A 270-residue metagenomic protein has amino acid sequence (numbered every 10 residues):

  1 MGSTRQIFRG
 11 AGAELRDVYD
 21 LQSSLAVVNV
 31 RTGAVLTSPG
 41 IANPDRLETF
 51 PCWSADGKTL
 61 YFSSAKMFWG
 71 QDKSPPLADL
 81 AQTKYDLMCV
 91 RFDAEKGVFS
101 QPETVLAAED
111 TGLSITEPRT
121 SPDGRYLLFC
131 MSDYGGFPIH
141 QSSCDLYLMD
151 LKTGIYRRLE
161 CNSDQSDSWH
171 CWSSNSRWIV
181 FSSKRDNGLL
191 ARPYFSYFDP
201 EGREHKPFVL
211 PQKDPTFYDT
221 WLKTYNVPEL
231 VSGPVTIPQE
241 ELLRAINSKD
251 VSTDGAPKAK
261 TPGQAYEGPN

Functional and structural regions predicted by a protein language model:
M1-N270: Sequence signature of WD/YWTD-type beta-propeller architectures
